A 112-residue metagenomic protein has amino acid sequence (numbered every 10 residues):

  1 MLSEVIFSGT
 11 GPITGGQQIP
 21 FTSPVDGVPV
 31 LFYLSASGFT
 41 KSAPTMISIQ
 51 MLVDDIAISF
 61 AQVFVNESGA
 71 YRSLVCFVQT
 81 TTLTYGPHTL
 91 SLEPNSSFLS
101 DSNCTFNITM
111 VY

Functional and structural regions predicted by a protein language model:
E4-I13, P24-V25, P29-P87, S91-N107: Terminal beta-strand-rich extracellular "head" domains that mediate receptor/glycan or other ligand binding
Q17-F21: Core beta-strand segments of extracellular beta-sandwich domains
T109-Y112: Short beta-strand-to-coil "C-cap" segments at the C-terminal boundary of structured domains/repeats, marking
